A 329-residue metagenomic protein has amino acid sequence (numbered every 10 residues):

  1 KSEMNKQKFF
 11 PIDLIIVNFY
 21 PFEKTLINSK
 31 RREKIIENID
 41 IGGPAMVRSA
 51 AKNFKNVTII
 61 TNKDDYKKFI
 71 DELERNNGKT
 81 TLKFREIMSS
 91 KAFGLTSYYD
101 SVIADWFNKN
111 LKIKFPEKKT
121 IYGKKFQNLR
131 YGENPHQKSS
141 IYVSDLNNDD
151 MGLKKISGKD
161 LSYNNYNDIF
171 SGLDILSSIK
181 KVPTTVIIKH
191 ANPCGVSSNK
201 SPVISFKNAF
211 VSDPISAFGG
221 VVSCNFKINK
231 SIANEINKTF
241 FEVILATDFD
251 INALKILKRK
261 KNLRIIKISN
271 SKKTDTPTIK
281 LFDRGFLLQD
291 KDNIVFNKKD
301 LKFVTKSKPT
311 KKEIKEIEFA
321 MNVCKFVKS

Functional and structural regions predicted by a protein language model:
K1-L111, F226, K280, L288: Active-site loop-to-helix "anion-binding N-cap" substructures in soluble metabolic enzymes
D13-V17, Y99-S101, K109-S329: ATP-dependent carboxylate/acyl-activation modules
